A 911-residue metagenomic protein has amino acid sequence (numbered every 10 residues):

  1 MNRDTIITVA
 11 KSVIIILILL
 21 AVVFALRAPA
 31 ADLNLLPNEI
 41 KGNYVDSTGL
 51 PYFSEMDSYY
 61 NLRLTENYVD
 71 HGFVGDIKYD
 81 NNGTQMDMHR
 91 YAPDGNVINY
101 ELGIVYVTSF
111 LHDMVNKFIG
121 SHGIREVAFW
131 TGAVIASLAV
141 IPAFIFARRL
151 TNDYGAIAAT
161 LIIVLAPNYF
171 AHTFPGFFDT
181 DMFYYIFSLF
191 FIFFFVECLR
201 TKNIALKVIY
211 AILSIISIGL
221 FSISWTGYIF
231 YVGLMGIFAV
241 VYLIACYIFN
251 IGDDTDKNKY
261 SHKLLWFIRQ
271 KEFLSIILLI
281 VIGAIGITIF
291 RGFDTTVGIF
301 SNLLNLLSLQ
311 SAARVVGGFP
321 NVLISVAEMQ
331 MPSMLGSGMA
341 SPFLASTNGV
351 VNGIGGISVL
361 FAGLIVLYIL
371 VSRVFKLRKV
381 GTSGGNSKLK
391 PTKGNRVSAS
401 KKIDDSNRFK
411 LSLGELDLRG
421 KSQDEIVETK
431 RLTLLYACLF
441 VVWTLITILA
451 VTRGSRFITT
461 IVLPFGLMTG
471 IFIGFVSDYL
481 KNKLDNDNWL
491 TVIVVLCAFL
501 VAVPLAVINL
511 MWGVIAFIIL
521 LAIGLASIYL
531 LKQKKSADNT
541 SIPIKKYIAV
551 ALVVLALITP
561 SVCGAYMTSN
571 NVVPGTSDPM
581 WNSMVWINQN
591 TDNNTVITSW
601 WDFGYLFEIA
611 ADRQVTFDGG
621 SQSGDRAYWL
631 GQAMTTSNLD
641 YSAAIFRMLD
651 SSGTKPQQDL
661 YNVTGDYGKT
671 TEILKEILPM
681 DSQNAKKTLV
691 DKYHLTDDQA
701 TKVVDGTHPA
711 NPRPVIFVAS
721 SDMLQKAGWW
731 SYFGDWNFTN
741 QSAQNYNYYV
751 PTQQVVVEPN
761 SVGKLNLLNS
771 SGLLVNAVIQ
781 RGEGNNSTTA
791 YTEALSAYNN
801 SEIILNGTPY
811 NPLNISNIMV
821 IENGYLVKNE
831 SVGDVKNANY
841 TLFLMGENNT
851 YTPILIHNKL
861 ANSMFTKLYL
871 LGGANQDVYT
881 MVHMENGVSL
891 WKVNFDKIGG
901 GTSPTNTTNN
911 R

Functional and structural regions predicted by a protein language model:
M1-S47, M56, I157, K271-I282 (+8 more regions): Start-transfer (signal-anchor) and selected internal transmembrane alpha helices of multi-pass inner/ER membrane
L17, A21-F53, S58, H71 (+3 more regions): Extracytoplasmic
A28-L150, Y154-I162, A166-F187: Active-site lumenal/periplasmic loops and adjacent helix-entry segments of GT-C-fold, multi-pass membrane
Y79-M86, W130-R149, Y154-L243, T444-T447 (+2 more regions): Membrane-embedded helix bundles of polyisoprenyl
R200-K202, I218, Y231-A284, F475 (+1 more regions): Perimembrane helix-loop-helix junctions
F230, G454-D485, W512-S536: Hydrophobic/aromatic-rich transmembrane helices and adjacent perimembrane loops
F249, M339-V427, S477, G524 (+3 more regions): Hydrophobic, aromatic-rich transmembrane alpha-helices and their immediate juxtamembrane boundary segments
T288-R291, S308-R378, N407, Y436-A437 (+1 more regions): Alpha-helical transmembrane segments at the extracellular/periplasmic loop-to-helix junctions of multi-pass membrane
